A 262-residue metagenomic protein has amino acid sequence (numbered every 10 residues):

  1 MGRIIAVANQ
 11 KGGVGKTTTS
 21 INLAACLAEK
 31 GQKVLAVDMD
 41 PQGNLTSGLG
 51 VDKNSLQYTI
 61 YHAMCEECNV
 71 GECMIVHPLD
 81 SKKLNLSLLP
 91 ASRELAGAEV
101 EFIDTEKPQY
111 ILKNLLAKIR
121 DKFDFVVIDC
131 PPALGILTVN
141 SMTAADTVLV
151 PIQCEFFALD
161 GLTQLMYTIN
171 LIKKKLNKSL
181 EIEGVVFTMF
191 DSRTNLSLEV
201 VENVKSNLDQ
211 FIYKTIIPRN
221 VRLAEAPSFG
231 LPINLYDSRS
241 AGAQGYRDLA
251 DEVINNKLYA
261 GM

Functional and structural regions predicted by a protein language model:
M1-M262: P-loop NTP-binding core
